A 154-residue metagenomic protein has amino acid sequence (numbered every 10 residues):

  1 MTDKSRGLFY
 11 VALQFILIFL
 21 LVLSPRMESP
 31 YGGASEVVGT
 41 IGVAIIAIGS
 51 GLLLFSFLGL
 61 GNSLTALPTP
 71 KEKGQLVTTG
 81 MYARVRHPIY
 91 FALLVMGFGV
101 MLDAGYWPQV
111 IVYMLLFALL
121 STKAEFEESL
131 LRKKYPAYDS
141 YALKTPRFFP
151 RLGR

Functional and structural regions predicted by a protein language model:
M1-T78, V95-R154: Membrane-anchoring alpha-helices and their flanking helix-loop junctions
A83-F91: Histidine-centered phosphotransfer motif of kinases
